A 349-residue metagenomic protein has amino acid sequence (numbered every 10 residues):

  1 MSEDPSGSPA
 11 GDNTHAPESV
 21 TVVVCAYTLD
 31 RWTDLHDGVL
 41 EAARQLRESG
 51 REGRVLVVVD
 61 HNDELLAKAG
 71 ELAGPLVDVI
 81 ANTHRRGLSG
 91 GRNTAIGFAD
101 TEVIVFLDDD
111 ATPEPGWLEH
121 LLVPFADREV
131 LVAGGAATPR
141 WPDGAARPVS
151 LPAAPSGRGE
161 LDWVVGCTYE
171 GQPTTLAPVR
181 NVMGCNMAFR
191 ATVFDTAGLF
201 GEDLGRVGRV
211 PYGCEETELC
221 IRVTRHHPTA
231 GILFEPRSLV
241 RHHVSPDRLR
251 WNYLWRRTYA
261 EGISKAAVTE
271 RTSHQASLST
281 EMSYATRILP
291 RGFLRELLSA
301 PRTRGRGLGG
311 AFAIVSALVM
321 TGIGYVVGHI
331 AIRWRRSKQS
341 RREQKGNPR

Functional and structural regions predicted by a protein language model:
L29-L46: Short, well-formed alpha-helical segments that are part of the catalytic scaffolds of diverse glycosyltransferases
R51-N62, I80-N82: Short beta-strand/loop segment that forms part of the nucleotide-sugar
N82-A99: Glycine-rich, basic loop-to-helix element that forms the pyrophosphate-binding segment of sugar-nucleotide handling
I104: Short aromatic/hydrophobic "clamp" motif used to bind/position activated sugar donors
G116-A154: Conserved donor NDP-sugar-binding/catalytic core segment of glycosyltransferases
A154-V179: Short, flexible, basic/aromatic active-site loop/helix in glycosyltransferases
G184-F189, V193-A197, L204-S238: A short, conserved alpha-helix in the catalytic core of glycosyltransferases
A230-A317, T321: Active-site-adjacent helix/loop segment of glycosyltransferases that harbors family-specific signature motifs
